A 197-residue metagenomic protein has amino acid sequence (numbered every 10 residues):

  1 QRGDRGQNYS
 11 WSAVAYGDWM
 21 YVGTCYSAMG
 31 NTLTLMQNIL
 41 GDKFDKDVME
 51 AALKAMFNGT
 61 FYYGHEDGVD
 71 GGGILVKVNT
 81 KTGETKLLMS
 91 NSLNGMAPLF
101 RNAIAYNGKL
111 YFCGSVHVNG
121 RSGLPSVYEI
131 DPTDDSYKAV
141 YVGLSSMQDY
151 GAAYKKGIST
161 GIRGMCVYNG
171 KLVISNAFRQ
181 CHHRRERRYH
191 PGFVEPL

Functional and structural regions predicted by a protein language model:
Q1-N8, A15, A28-R101, A105-R163 (+2 more regions): Trp- and S/T/G-rich repeat-edge/linker motifs of beta-rich repeat architectures
